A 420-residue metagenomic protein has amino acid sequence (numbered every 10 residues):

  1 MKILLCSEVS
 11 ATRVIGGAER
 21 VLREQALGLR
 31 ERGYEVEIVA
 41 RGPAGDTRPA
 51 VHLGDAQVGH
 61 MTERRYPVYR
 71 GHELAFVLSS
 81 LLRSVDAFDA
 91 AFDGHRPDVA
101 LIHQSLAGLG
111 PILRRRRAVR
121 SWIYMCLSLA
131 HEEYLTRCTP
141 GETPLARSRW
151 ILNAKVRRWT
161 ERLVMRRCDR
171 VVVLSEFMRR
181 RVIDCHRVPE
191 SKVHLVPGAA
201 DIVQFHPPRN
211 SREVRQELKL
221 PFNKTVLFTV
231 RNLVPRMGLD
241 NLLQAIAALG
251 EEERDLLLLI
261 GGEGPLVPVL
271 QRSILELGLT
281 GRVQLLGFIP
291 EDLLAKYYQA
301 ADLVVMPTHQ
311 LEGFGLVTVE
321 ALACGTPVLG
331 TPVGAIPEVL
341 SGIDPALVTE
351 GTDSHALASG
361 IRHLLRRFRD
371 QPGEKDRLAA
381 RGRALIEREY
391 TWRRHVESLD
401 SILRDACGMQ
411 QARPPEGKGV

Functional and structural regions predicted by a protein language model:
L4, P221-M237, L243-I246, A379: Conserved donor-binding/catalytic core segment of Leloir-type glycosyltransferases
Y69-G71, I123-R162, V203: Acceptor-binding helix/loop patch of EC 2.4 sugar-transfer enzymes, predominantly nucleotide-sugar-dependent
I102-A107, C126: Short His-centered aromatic/hydrophobic patch
F177, A199: Carbohydrate-associated surface elements
V269-I289: Nucleotide-activated donor-binding/catalytic signature segment of Leloir-type glycosyltransferases, i.e., the conserved
F288-I289, K296-A301: Short alpha-helical donor nucleotide-sugar binding micro-motif in glycosyltransferases
T318, P327-G330: Short hydrophobic beta-strand element within catalytic cores of glycosyltransferases and related nucleotide-activated
G342-H355, H363-R369: Conserved acidic donor-binding segment of nucleotide-sugar-dependent glycosyltransferases
